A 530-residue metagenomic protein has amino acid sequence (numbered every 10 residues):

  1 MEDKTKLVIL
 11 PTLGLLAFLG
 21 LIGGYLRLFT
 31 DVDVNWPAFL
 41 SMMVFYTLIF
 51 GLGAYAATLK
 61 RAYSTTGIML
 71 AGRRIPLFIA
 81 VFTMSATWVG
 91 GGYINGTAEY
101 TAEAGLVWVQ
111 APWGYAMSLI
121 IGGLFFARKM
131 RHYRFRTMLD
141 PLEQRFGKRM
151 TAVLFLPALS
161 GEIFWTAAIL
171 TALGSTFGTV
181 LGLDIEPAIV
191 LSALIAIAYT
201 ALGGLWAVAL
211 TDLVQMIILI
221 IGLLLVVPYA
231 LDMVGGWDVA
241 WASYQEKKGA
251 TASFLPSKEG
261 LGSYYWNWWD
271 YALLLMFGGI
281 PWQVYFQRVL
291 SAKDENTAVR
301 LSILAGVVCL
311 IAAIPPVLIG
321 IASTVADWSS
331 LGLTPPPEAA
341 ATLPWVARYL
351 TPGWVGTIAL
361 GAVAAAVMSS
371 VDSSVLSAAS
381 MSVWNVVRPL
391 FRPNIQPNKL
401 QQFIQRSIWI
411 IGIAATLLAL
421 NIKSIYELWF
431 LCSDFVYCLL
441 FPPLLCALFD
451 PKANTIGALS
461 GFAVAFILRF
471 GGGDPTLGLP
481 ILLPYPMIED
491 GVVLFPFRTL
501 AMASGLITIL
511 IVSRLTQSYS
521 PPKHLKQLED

Functional and structural regions predicted by a protein language model:
M1-D530: Membrane-embedded helix-loop-helix hairpins and adjacent transmembrane boundary segments in multi-pass transporters
